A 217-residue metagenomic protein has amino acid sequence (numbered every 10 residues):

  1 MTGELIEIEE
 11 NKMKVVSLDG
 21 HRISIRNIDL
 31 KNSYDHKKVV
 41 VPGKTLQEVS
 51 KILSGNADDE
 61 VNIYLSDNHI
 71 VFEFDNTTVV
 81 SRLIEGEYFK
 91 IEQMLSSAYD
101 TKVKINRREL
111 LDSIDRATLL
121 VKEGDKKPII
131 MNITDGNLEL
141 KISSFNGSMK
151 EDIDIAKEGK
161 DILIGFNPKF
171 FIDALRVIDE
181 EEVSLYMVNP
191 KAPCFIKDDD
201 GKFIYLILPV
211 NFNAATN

Functional and structural regions predicted by a protein language model:
M1-I25, N32-I84, Y99-N217: DNA polymerase processivity clamps
E87: Glycine-rich, pocket-lining loop/helix-strand segments that form or immediately flank
